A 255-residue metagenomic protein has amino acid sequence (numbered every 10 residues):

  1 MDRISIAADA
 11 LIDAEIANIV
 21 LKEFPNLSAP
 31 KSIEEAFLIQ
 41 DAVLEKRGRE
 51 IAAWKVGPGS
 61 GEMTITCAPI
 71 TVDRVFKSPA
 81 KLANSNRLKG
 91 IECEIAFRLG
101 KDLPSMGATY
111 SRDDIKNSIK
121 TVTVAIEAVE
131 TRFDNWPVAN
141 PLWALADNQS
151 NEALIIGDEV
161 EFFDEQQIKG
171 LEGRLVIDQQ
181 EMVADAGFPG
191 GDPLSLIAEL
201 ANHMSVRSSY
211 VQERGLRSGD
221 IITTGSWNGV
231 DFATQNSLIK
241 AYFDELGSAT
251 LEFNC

Functional and structural regions predicted by a protein language model:
D2, I6, K31-I39, I51 (+6 more regions): Conserved active-site and cofactor/substrate-binding residues in soluble primary-metabolism enzymes
D2-Y110: Extended, compositionally biased flexible segments
I12-A17, E45-R49, D102, K120 (+4 more regions): Generic secondary-structure signature for well-ordered alpha-helical cores
A53-V56, F133, W143, L154 (+2 more regions): Tryptophan-centered motif/residue detector
A83-L88, P141-L145, V160-E165, V230: A generic local secondary-structure boundary/capping motif
I95, L99-K101, T123-I126, E130 (+4 more regions): Short, structured patches in soluble enzyme cores that scaffold and shape functional sites
R112-N148, M182-S195: Flexible glycine-rich active-site/ligand-binding loops centered on an Asp-His dyad
Q149, L154-C255: Catalytic-pocket segment enriched in acidic/His residues
